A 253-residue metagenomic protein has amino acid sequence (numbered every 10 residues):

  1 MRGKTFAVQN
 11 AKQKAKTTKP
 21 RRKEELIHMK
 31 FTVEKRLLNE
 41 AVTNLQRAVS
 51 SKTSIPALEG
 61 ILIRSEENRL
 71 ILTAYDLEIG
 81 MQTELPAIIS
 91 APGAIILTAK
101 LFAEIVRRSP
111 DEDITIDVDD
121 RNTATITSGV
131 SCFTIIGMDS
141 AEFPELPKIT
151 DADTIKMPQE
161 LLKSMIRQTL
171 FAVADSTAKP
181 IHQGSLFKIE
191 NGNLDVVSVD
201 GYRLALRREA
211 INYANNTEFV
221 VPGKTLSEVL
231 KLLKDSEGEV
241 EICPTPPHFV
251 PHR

Functional and structural regions predicted by a protein language model:
R2-R253: Structural preference for solvent-exposed beta-strand-turn elements and adjacent flexible terminal/loop segments within
